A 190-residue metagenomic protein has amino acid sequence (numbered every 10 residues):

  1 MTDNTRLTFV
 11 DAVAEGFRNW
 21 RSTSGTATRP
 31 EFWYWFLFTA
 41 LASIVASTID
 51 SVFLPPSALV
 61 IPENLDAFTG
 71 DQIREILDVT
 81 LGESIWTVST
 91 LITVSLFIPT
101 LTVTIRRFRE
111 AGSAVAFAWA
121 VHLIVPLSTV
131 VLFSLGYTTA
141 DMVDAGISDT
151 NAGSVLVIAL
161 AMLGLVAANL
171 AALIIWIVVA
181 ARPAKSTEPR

Functional and structural regions predicted by a protein language model:
M1-A42, T100-A116, I175-R190: Membrane-interface extramembranous regions at the lipid-water interface
M1-R6, R74-E75, V79-G82: Short, non-transmembrane cytosolic segments of multipass membrane proteins
D11-V13, I73-R74, L156: A short linear-motif detector with a strong N-terminal bias
P30-A58, D78-V103, V115-D141, S154-R182: Hydrophobic alpha-helical transmembrane segments in multi-pass membrane proteins
P56-T80, D144-N151: Membrane-interface interhelical connector segments
